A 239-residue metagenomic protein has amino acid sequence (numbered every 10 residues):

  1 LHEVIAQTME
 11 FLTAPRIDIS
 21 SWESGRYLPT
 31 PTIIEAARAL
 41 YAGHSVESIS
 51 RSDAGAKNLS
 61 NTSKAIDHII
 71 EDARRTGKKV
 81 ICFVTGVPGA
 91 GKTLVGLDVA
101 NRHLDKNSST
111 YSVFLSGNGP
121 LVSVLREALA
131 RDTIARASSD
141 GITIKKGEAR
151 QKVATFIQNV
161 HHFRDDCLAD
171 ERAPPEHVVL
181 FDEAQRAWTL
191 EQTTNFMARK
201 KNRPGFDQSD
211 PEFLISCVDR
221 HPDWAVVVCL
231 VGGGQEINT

Functional and structural regions predicted by a protein language model:
L1-T239: The feature marks helicase ATPase cores and/or their adjacent C-terminal helical subdomains in SF1/SF2/AAA+ helicases
